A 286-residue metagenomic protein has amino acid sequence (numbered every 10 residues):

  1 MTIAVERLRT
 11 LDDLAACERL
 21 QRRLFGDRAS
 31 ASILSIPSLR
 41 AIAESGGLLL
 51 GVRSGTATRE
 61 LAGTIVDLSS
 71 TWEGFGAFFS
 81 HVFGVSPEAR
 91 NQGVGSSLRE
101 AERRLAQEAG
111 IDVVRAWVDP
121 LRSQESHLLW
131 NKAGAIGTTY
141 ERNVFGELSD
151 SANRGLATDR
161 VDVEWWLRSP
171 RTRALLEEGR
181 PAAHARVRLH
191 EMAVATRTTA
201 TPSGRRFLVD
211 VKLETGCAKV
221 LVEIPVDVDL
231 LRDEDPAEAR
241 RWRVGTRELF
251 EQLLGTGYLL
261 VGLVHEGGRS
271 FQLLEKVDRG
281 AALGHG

Functional and structural regions predicted by a protein language model:
V5-V85, D119, V264-E266: A conserved beta-strand-loop-helix scaffold within acyl/acetyltransferase catalytic domains
T10, A109, G137-G286: Intrinsically disordered, low-complexity, positively biased terminal segments
Q21, F79-S80, G95-E102, A116 (+1 more regions): Extended, hydrophobic alpha-helical segments in both membrane/secreted and soluble proteins
S70-S80, R90, T215-V222: A conserved beta-turn-beta hairpin within the catalytic core of GNAT-like acetyltransferases that forms part
V85, N91-A106, E125, W242-G245: Conserved acetyl-CoA-binding loop-helix of GNAT-fold acetyltransferases
S86-R90, D119, P225: Residue-level recognition of the GNAT/N-acetyltransferase active site
A106-L121: Conserved GNAT acetyl-CoA-binding A-motif
P120-T139, L148-S151: Conserved active-site alpha-helix within GNAT-family acetyltransferase domains
